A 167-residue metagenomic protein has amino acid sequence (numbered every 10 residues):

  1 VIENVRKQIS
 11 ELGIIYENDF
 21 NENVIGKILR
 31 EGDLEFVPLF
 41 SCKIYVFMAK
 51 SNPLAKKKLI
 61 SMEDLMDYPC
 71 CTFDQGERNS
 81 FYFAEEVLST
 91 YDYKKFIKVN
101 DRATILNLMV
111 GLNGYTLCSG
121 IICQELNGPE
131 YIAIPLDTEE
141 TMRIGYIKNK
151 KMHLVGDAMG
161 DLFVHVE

Functional and structural regions predicted by a protein language model:
I2, R6, F36, M62 (+1 more regions): Short hydrophobic/charged patches on amphipathic alpha-helices used for structural packing and interfaces
R6, L12, D19-G26, L39: N-terminal segment of the mature folded domain
R6-E11, Y16, Q75-I132: Hydrophobic hinge/microswitch elements
E22, L54, M62, M66-Y91 (+1 more regions): Secondary-structure junction motif
I28-C70: Flexible hinge/capping segments at coil-to-helix
R30-V37, S41-K43, A103-M152: Beta-alpha-beta core module
S51-S61, T138-T141, K151-A158: Short helix-loop capping/hinge motifs at secondary-structure junctions, enriched in acidic/polar residues
D157-E167: Bilobed periplasmic-binding protein/Venus flytrap-like ligand-binding cleft at the lobe interface of extracytoplasmic
